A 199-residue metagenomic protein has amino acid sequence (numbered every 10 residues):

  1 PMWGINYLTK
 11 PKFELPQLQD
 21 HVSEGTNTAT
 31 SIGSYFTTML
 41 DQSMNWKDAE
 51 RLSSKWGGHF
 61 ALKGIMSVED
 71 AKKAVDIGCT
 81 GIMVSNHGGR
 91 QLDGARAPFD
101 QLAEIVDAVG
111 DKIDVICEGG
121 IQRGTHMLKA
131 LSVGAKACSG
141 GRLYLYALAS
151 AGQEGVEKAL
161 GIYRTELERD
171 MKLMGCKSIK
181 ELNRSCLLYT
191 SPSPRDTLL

Functional and structural regions predicted by a protein language model:
P1-D76, G88-Q91, D100: Active-site entrance/lid segments in N-terminal catalytic domains of soluble metabolic enzymes
W56-G58, D76-G81, V109-K112, G134-A137: Glycine-enriched alpha-helix->loop->beta-strand junction motifs that scaffold or abut catalytic
K63-I65, V84-H87, I116-E118, G140-G141: Generic beta-strand/beta-sheet core signal
G81, G94-L102: Second-shell residues forming the walls of enzyme active-site clefts
N86-D93, L148: Glycine-rich, proline-tolerant flexible connector loops at the mouths of alpha/beta enzymes
D100-S191: Alpha/beta catalytic cores of nucleotide-metabolism and tRNA/nucleoside-modifying enzymes
Y189-L199: Single conserved hydrophobic/aromatic residue that forms the stacking wall/gate of nucleotide- or nucleobase-binding
